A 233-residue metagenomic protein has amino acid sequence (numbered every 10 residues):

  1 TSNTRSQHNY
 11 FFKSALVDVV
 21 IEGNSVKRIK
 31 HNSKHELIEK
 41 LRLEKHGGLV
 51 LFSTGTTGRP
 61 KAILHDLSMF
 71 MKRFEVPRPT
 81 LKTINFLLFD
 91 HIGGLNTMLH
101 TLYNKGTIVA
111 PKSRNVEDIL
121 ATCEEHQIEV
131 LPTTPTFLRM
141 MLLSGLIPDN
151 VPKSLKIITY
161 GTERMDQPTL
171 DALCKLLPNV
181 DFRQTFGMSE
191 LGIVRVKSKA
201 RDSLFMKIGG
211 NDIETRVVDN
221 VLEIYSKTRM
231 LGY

Functional and structural regions predicted by a protein language model:
T1, F86-H91, T107, T136: Conserved AMP-binding
T1-L43: Structural core segment of the AMP-binding/adenylate-forming
S6-Q7, D118-I119, P168-T169: Short acidic active-site motifs
H46-E75: Conserved AMP-binding A3 loop
F70, N115, T136-L138, M165 (+2 more regions): Alpha-helix capping/helix-boundary segments
M71-K82, D90-V130: Conserved AMP-binding/adenylation subdomain of ANL enzymes
V130, S144-S203: Gly/Ser/Thr-rich phosphate-binding loop
R216-Y233: Conserved ATP/PPi-binding loop(s) of AMP-dependent carboxylate-activating enzymes
